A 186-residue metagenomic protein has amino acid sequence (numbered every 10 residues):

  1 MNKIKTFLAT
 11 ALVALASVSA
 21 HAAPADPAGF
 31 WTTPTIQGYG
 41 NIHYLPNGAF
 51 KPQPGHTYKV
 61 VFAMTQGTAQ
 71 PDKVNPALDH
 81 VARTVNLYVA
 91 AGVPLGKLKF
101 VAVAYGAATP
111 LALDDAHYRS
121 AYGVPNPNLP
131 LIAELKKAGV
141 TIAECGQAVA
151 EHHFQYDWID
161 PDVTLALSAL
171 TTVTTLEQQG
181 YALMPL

Functional and structural regions predicted by a protein language model:
M1-L8: Bacterial N-terminal signal peptides that target proteins for export
A9, V13, A23-A28, T32-Q37 (+3 more regions): A cross-taxonomic marker for long C-terminal extensions/tails that follow the last structured domain
S17-A20: N-terminal signal peptide c-region/cleavage motif recognized by signal peptidases
Q53-P71, A112-A116: Acidic/histidine-rich, surface-exposed loop or edge segments in extracytoplasmic proteins
K59-A63, F100-A104, T141-E144: Structural recognition of the beta-strand scaffold that forms the well-ordered cores of secreted hydrolase catalytic
G67-A77, P125, A166: Solvent-exposed, acidic/flexible segments
V74-V93: Histidine-anchored nucleotide/phosphate-binding helix
L95-A112: Acidic helix-start/capping segments at beta-turn-to-alpha-helix junctions
